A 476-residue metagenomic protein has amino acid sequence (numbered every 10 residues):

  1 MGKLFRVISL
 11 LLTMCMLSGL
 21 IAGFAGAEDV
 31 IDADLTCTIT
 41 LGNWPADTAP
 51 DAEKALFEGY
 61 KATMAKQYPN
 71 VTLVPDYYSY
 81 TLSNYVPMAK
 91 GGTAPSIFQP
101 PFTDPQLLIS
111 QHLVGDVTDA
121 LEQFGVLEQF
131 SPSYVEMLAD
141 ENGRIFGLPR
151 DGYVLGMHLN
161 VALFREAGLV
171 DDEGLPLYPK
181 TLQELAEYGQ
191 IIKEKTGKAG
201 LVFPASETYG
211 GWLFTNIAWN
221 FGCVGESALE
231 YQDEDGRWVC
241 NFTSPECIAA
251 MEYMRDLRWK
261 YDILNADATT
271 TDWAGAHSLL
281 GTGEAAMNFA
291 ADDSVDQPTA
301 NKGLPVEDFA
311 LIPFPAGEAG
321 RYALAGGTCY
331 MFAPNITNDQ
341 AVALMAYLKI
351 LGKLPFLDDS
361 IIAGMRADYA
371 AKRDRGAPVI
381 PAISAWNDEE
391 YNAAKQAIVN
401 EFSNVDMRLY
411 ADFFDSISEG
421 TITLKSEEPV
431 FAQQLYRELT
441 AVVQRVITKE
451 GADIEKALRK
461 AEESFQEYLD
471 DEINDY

Functional and structural regions predicted by a protein language model:
R6-L10, S18-L113, L121-E128, D171 (+7 more regions): Conserved N-terminal structural module of periplasmic/extracytoplasmic solute-binding proteins
I31, P101-G156, R165, K180-Y188 (+2 more regions): Hinge/lid segment of periplasmic solute-binding proteins
D76-N84, K180-E184, D267-G281: Short helix-initiation/N-cap motifs at beta->coil->alpha
A89-P100, L113-G115, K198-A199, G281-A291: Alpha-to-beta junction loops
T118-F130, G174-Y178, C223-A249, A300-G303 (+1 more regions): Short, solvent-exposed loop/beta-turn-alpha elements that line the ligand-binding surface or hinge of extracytoplasmic
E141-R150, L155, Q183-V239, R255 (+1 more regions): Extracytoplasmic/periplasmic solute-binding protein
A186-I191, Y231-A268, F314: Glycine-centered hinge/linker elements that transmit conformational signals in sensory and ligand-binding systems
S294-P305, A319-L324, M331-R437: C-terminal lobe and pocket-closing loops of periplasmic/extracytoplasmic Venus-flytrap solute-binding proteins
